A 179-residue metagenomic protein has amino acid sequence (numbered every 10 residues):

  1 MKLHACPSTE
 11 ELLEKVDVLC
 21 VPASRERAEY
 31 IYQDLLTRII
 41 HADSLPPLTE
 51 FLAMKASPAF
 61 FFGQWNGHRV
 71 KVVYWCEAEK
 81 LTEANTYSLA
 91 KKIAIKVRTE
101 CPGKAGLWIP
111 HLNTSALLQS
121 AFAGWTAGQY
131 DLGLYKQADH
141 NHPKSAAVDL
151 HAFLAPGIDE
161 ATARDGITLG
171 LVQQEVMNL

Functional and structural regions predicted by a protein language model:
M1-L179: Short amphipathic alpha-helical segment within the helicase RecA-like ATPase core that mediates nucleic-acid
